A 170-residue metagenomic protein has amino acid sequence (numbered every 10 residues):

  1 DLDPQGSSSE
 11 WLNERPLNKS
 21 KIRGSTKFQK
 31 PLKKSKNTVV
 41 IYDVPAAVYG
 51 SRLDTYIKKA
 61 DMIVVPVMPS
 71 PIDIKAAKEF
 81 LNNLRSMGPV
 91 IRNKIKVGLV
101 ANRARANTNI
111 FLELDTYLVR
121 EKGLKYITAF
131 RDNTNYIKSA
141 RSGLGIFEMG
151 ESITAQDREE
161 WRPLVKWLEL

Functional and structural regions predicted by a protein language model:
D1-K58, A140-L144: P-loop/Walker-type NTP enzyme "switch/lid" segment
P4-G6, P71, A104-N107, N135: Conserved nucleotide-binding/hydrolysis micro-motifs of P-loop NTPases
S8, I41-D43, V65-M68, L99-N102: Conserved beta-strand segments of the P-loop GTPase G domain that flank and frequently precede/overlap
S51-P71: Inter-motif core of Ras-like GTPase G domains
K75-R103: Conserved C-terminal guanine-recognition region of P-loop GTPase G domains, centered on the G4
R105, D115-F147: Beta-strand-loop-alpha "switch" segments that mediate conformational coupling across diverse proteins
G145-L170: NTP-binding/hydrolysis catalytic cores, primarily Walker-type P-loop NTPases
